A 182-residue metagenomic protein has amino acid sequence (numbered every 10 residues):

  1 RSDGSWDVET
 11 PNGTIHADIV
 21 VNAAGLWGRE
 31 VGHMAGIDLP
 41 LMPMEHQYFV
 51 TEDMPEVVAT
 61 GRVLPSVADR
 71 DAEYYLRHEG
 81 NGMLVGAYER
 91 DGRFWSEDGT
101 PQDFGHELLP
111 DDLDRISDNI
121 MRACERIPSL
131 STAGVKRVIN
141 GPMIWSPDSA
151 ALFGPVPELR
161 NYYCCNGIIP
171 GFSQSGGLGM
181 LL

Functional and structural regions predicted by a protein language model:
R1-L109, D118-S129: Flavin-dependent oxidoreductases
D71, G80, Q102-L182: C-terminal catalytic lobe of FAD-dependent flavoproteins
